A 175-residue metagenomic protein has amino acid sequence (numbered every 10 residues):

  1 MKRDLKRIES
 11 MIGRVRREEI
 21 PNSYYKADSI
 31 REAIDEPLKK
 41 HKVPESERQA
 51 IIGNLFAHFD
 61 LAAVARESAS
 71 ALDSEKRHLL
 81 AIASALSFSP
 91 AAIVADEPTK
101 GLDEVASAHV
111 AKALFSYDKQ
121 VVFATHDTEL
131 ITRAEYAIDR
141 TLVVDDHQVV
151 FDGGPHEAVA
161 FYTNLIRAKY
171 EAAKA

Functional and structural regions predicted by a protein language model:
M1-G13, K40: ABC ATPase NBD coupling module
E18, K26-K40: Q-loop/switch helix immediately C-terminal to the Walker
D35, E47-V64: Conserved ABC ATPase "signature" region
S68-D73: Conserved ABC ATPase signature
I82: Hydrophobic anchor residue at the start of the ABC signature
I93-E97: Catalytic Walker B motif of ABC-type/P-loop ATPase nucleotide-binding domains
Q148-E171: Conserved beta-strand-loop-alpha-helix hinge in the C-terminal portion of ABC ATPase nucleotide-binding domains
